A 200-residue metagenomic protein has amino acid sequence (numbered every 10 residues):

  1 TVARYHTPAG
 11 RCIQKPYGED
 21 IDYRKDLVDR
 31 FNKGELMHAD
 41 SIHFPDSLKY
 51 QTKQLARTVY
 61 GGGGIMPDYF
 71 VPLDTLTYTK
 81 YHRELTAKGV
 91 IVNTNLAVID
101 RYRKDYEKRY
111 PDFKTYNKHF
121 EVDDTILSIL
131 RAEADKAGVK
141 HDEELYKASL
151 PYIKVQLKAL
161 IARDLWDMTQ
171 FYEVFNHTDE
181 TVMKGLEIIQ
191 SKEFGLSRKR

Functional and structural regions predicted by a protein language model:
V2-R4, Y17: Flexible glycine-/small-residue-rich
C12-I13, Y17-R200: Conserved functional hotspot residues or short segments at active or partner-binding sites across diverse domains
